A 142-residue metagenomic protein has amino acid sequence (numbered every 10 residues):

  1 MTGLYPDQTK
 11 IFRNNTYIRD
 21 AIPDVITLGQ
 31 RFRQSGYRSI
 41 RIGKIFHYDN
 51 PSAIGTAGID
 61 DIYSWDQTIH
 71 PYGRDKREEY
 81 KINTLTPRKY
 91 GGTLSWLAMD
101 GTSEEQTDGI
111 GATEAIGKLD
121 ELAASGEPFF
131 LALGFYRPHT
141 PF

Functional and structural regions predicted by a protein language model:
M1-F142: Formylglycine-dependent sulfatase
